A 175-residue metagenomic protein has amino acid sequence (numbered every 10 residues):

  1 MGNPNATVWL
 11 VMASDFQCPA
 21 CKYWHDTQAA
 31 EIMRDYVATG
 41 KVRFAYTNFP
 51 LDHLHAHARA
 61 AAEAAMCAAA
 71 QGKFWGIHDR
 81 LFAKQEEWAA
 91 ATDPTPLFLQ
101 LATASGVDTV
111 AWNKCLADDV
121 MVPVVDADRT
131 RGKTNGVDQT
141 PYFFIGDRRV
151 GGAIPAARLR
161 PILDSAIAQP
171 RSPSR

Functional and structural regions predicted by a protein language model:
G2-P4: Short, flexible hinge/linker loops that cap or flank conserved catalytic cores
A6, V11-T103, D108, N135-D138 (+1 more regions): Structural alpha/beta surface segment adjacent to cysteine/selenocysteine redox centers across thiol/disulfide enzymes
A13, H25-A29, L99-R175: C-terminal cap of thioredoxin/glutaredoxin-like
